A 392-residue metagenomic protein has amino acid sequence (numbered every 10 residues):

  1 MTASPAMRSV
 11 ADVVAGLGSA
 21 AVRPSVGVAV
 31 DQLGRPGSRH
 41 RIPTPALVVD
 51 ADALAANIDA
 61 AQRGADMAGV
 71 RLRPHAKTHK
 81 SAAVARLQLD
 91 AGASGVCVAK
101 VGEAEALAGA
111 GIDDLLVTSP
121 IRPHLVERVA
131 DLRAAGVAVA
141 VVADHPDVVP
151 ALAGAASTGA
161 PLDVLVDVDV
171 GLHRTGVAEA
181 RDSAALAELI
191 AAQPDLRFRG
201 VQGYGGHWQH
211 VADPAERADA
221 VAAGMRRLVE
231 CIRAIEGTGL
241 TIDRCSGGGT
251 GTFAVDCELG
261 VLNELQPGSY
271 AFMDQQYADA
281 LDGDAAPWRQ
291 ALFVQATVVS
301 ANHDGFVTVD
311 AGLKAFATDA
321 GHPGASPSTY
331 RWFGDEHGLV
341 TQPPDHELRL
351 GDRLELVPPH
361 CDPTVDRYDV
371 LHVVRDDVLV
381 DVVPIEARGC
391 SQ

Functional and structural regions predicted by a protein language model:
M1-D131, R388-Q392: A charged N-terminal "starter" segment
T2-A3, N302-Q392: C-terminal accessory subdomain/extension
R39-A51, D113-L115, A130-V141, A212-A222 (+1 more regions): Glycine-rich tight-turn/loop motif centered on a GG-T
L54, K77, L107, V166 (+5 more regions): Conserved, mostly hydrophobic/aromatic
P74-Q209: Active-site-proximal beta-alpha core segment in soluble small-molecule metabolic enzymes
D163, D169-D282: Active-site loop/helix belt of alpha/beta enzymes
R217-D219, G251-S326: Active-site loop ensemble at the mouth of alpha/beta enzyme cores that anchors a bound cofactor
